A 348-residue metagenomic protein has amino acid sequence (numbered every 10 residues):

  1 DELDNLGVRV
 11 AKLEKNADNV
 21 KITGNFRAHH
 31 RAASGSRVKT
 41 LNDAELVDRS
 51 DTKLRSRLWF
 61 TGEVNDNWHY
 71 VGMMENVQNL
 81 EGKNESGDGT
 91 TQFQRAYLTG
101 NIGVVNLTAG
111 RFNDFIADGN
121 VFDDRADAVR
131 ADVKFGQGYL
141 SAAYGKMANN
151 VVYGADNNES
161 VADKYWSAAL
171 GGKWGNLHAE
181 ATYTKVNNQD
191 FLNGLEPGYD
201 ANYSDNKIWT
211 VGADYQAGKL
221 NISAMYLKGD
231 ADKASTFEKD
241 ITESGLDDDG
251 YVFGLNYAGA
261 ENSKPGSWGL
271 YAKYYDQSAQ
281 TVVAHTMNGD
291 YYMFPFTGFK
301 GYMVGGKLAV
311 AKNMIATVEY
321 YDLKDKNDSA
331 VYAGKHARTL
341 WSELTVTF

Functional and structural regions predicted by a protein language model:
D1-R27, A33: N-terminal periplasmic/intermembrane-space "pro-region" immediately following the signal or transit peptide
N19-K21, N25-A32, V47-A155, S160-V186 (+2 more regions): Outer membrane beta-barrel
S36-R49, G82-D88, G175-H178, Y183 (+1 more regions): Outer-membrane beta-barrel pore domains
